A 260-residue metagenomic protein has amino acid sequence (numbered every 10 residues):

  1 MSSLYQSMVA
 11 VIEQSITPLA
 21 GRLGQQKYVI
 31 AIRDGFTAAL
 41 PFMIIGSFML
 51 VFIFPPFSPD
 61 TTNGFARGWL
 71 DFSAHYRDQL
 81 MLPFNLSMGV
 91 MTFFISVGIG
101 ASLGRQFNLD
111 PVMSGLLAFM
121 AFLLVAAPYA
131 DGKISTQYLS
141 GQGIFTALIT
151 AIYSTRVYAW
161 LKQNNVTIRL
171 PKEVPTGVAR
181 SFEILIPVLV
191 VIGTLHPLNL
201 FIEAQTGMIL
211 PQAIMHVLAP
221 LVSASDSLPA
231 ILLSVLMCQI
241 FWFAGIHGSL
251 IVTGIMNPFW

Functional and structural regions predicted by a protein language model:
S2-I44, M49, S58, F72-A244: Signature of multi-pass transmembrane helix bundles
F57-S73, M256-W260: Membrane-interface interhelical connector segments
G98, L250-W260: Re-entrant/interfacial helical elements at transmembrane boundaries that shape and gate the permeation pathway
